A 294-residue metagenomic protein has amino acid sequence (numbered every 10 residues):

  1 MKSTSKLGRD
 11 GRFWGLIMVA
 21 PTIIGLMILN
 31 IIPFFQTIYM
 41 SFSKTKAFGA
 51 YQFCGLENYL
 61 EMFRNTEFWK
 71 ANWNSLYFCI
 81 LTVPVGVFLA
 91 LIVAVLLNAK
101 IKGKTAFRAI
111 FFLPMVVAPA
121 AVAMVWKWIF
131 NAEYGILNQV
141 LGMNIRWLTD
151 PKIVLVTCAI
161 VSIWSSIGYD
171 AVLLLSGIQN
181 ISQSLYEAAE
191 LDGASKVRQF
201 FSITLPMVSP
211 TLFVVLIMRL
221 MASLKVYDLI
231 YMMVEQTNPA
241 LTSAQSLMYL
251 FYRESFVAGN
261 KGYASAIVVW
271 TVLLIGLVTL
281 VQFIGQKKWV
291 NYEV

Functional and structural regions predicted by a protein language model:
M1-S3: Short, intrinsically disordered terminal tails adjacent to the first/last structured region
K6-V294: A structural signal for multi-pass alpha-helical bundles of membrane permease subunits that mediate small-molecule
